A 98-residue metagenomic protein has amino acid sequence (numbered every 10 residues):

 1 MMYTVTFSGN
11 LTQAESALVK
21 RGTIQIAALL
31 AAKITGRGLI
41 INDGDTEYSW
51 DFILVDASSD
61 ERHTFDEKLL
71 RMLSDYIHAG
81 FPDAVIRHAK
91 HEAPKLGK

Functional and structural regions predicted by a protein language model:
M1-M2, K95-K98: Short intrinsically disordered terminal tails
M1-R21: Short, extreme N-terminal segment that most often corresponds to the first beta-strand
T6-S8, N42, I53-D56, R87-A89: A structural detector for beta-sheet-dominated domains
G9, A17, S59-D60, D75: Compositionally biased regions
E15-G36: Short amphipathic alpha-helix segments
R21-I26, D66-S74: Short amphipathic alpha-helices in soluble, non-transmembrane regions that often serve as interface/regulatory elements
A32-M72: Short, intrinsically disordered low-complexity segments
I34, S74-E92: Conserved short beta-strand edge segments in small beta-sheet-based binding/regulatory domains
